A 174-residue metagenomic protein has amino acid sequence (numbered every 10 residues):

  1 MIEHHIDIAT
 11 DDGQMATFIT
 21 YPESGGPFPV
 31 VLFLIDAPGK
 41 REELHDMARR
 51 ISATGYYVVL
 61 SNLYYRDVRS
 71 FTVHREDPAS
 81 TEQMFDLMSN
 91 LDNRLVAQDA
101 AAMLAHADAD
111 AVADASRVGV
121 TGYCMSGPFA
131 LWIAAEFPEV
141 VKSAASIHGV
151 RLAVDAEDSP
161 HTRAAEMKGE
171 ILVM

Functional and structural regions predicted by a protein language model:
M1-M174: N-terminal cap/leader regions of alpha/beta-hydrolase-fold enzymes, predominantly small-molecule hydrolases
